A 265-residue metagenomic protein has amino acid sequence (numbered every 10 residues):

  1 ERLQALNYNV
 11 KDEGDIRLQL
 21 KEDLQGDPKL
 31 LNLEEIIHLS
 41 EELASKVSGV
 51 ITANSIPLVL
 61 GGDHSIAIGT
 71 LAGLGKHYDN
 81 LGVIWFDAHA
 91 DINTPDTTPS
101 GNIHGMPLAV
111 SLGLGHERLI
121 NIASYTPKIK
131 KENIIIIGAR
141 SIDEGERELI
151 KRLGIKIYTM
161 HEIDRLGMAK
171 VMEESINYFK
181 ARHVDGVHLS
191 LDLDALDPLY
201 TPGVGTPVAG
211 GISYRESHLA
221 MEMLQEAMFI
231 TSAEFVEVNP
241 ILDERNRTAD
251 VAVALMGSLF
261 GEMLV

Functional and structural regions predicted by a protein language model:
E1-L58, G69-T70, K76, L149 (+1 more regions): Catalytic cores of soluble, metal-dependent hydrolases
T52, I56-I122, A227: Active-site histidine-anchored catalytic micro-motif
S55-P57, K131-I135: Short active-site oxyanion
G62, F86-A88, I137, L189-L193 (+1 more regions): Active-site flanking residues adjacent to catalytic metal/cofactor-binding acidic residues
A88, I92, H104-P107, K130 (+3 more regions): Internal, well-ordered alpha-helical segments in soluble enzyme and binding-protein domains
N93, I142-E144, P240-L242: Active-site environment of divalent metal-dependent phosphoester hydrolases
G115-L119, I135-D143, K170-M172, S213-H218: A general structural motif
K131-N133, R140-G145, R182-V187: Aromatic-lined glycan-binding groove of carbohydrate-active enzymes
